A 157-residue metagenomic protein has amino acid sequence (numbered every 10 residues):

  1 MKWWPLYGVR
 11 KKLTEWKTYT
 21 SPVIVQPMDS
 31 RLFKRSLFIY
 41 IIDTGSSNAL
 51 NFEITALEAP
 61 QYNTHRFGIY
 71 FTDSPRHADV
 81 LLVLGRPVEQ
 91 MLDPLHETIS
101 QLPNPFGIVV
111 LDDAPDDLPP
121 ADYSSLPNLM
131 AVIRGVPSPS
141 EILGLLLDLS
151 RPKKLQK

Functional and structural regions predicted by a protein language model:
M1-P75, L81, S100-V109, D117-K157: Iron-sulfur (Fe-S) cluster-binding modules
G45, R86-E89, A114-D116: Short glycine-rich anion-binding loops that position phosphate/pyrophosphate groups of nucleotides and phosphorylated
Q90-I99: Glycine/threonine-rich flexible loop motifs
